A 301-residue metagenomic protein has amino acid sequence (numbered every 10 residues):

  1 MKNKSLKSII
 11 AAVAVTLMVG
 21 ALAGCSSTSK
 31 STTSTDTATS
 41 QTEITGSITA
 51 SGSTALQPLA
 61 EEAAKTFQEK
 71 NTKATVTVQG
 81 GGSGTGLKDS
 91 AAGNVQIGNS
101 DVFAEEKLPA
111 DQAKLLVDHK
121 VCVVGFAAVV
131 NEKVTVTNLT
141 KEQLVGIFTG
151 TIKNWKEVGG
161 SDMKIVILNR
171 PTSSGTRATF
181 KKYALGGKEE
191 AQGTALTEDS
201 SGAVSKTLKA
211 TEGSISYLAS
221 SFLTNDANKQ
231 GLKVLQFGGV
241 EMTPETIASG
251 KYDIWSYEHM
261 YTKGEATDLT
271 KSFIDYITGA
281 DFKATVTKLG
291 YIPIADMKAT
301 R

Functional and structural regions predicted by a protein language model:
K2-V13: Bacterial N-terminal signal peptides that target proteins for export
N3, S26-A92, Q96-D111, L116-R301: Exported/periplasmic ABC-transporter solute-binding proteins
G20-G24: C-terminal motif of bacterial Sec signal peptides marking the signal peptidase cleavage site
